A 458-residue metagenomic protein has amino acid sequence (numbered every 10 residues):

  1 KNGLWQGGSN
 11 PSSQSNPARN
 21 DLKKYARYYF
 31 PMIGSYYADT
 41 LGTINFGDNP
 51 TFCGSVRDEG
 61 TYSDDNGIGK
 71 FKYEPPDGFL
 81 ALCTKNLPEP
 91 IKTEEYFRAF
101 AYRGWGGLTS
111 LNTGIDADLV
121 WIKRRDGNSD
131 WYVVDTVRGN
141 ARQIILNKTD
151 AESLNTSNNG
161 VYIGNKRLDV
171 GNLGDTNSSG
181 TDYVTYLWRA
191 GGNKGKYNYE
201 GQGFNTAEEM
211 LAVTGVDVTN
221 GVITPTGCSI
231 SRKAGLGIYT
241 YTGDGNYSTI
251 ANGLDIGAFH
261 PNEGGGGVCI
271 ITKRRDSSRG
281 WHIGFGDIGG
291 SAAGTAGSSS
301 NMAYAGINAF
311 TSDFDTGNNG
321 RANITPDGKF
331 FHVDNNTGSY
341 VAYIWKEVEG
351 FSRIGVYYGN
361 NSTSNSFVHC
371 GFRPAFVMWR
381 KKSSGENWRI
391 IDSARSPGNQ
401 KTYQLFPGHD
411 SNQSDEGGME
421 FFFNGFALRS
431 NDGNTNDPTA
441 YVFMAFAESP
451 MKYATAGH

Functional and structural regions predicted by a protein language model:
K1-H458: Surface-exposed molecular-recognition determinants
